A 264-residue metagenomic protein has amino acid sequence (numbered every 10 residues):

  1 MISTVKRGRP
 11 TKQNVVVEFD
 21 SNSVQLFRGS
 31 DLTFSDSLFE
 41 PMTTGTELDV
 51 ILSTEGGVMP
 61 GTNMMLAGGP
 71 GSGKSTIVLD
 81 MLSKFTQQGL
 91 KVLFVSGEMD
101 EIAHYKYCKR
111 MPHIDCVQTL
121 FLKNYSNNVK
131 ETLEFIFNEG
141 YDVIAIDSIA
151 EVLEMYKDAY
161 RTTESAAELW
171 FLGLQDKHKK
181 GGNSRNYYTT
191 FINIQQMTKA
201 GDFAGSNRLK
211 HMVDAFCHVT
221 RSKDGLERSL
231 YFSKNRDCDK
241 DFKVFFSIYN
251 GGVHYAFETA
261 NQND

Functional and structural regions predicted by a protein language model:
I2-R7, K12-M111: The Walker A/P-loop phosphate-binding site
F19-V24, G29-D31, F137-G140, E151 (+6 more regions): Short, flexible loop motifs at catalytic/binding sites
M59-P60, Q88, N138-G140, N186-Y188: Short loop/turn elements that form and flank the Walker-type P-loop nucleotide-binding site in RecA-like NTPase cores
G69, Q88-G173, T259: Conserved inter-motif catalytic segment of the P-loop NTP-binding fold
S72, S126-N128, M197-A200: Short beta->alpha connector loops
M81, A166-N183: Catalytic-core regions built around general acid/base machinery
M81, T132-E134, G173, G205-R208: A short acidic, amphipathic alpha-helical/loop segment
D176-D264: Phosphate-binding/switch region of NTP-binding enzymes
